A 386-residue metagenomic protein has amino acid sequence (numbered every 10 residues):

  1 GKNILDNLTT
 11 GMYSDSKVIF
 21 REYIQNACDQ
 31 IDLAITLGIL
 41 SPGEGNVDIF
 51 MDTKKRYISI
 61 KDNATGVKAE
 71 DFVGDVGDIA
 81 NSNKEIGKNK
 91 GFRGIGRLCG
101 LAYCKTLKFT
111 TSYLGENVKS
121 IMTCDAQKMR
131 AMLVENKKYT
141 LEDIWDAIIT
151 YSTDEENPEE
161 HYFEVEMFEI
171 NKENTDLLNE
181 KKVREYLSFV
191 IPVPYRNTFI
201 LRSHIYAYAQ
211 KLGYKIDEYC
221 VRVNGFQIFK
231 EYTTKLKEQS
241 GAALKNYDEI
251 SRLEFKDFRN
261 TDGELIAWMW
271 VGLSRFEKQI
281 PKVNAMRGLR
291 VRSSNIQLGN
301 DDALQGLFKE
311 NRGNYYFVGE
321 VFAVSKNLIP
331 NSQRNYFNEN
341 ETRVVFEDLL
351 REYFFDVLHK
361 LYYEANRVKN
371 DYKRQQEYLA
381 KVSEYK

Functional and structural regions predicted by a protein language model:
G1-N3, N7: P-loop NTPase nucleotide-binding/switch module
N3, V18, E22, V67 (+7 more regions): Generic recognition of stable, solvent-exposed alpha-helical segments in well-folded globular domains
T10, V47-D48, K54-K61, V165 (+3 more regions): Alpha-helical oligomerization interfaces and scaffolds
G11-I49, G96-A102: Conserved ATP-binding N-box helix of the HATPase_c
R21, A34-K90, G115-R287, Q297 (+1 more regions): Interdomain "switch/hinge" adjacent to the Bergerat
E85-C104: Glycine-rich phosphate-binding loop
T106-T110: Glycine-rich ATP-binding loops of the HATPase_c
G241-K386: Charged regulatory segments coupled to nucleotide-binding catalytic modules in large multidomain enzymes
